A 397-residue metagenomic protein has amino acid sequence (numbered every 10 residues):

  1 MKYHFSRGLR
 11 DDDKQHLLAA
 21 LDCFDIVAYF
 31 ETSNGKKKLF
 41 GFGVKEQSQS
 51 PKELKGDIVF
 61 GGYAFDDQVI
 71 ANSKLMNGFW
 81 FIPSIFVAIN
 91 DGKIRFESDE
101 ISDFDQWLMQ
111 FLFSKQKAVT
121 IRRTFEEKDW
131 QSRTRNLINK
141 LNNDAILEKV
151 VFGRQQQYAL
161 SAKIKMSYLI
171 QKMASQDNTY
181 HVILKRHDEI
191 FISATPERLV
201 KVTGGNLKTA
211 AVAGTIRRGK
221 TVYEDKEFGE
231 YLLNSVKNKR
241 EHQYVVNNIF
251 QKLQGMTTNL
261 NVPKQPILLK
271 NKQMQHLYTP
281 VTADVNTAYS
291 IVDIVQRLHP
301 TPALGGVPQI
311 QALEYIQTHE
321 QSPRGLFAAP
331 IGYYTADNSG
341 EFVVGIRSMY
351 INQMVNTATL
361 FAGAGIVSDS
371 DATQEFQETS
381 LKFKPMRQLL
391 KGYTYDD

Functional and structural regions predicted by a protein language model:
M1-K55, Q156-M166: Short Lys/Arg-enriched alpha/beta "domain-start" segment
K2-L9, G92, S102, Q106-F125 (+4 more regions): Contiguous alpha-helical scaffold segments within structured protein domains that host functional hotspots
G8, R186-E189, P330-T335: Short, solvent-exposed loop/turn elements at beta->coil junctions and helix N-caps that rim active or binding pockets
D22, T32-K45, K74, A159-R240 (+3 more regions): An anion-binding catalytic pocket shared by soluble metabolic enzymes
V44-A159, I164-K165, T258, K391 (+1 more regions): Non-catalytic accessory segments adjacent to catalytic cores
G61, V150, V182-K185, R324-G332: A short glycine-rich, hydrophobically flanked beta-strand micro-motif that places a catalytic Asp/Glu for divalent metal
G61, V87, A145, V200 (+3 more regions): A residue-level signal for conserved active-site and pocket-lining positions in enzyme catalytic cores
V281, V285-D397: Conserved hydrophobic core element of enzyme catalytic domains
